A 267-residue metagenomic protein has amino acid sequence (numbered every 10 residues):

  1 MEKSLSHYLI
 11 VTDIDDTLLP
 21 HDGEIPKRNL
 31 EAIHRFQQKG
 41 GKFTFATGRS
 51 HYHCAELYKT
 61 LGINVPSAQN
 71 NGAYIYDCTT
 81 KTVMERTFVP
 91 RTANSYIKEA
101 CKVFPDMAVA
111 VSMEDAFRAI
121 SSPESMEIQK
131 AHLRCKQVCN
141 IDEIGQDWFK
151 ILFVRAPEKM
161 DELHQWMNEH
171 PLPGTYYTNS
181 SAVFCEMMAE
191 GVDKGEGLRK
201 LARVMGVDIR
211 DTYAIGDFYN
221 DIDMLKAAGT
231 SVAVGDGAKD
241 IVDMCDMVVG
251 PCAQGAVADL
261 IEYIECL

Functional and structural regions predicted by a protein language model:
E2-L9, P26, E186-L267: Mg2+-dependent phosphoryl-transfer enzymes with acidic/Ser/Thr/Gly-rich catalytic loops
I14, R49, D217-F218: Active-site metal-binding loops of divalent metal-dependent hydrolases
D22-S125: Active-site phosphate-binding/coordination module
N29, C54-Y58, L163, M167 (+3 more regions): Hydrophobic packing residues within well-ordered alpha-helices of enzyme cores
R35, E99, W166-E169, D240: Alpha-helical scaffold elements within enzyme catalytic domains, especially in hydrolases
G40-T44, I63-V65, F149-K150, R210-D211 (+2 more regions): Short active-site oxyanion
L61-I63, N71, T79, P171-P173 (+2 more regions): Short, structured coil segments at secondary-structure junctions
V103-A227, D236: Conserved acidic, metal-coordinating active-site core of Asp-based, Mg2+-dependent phosphoryl-transfer enzymes
